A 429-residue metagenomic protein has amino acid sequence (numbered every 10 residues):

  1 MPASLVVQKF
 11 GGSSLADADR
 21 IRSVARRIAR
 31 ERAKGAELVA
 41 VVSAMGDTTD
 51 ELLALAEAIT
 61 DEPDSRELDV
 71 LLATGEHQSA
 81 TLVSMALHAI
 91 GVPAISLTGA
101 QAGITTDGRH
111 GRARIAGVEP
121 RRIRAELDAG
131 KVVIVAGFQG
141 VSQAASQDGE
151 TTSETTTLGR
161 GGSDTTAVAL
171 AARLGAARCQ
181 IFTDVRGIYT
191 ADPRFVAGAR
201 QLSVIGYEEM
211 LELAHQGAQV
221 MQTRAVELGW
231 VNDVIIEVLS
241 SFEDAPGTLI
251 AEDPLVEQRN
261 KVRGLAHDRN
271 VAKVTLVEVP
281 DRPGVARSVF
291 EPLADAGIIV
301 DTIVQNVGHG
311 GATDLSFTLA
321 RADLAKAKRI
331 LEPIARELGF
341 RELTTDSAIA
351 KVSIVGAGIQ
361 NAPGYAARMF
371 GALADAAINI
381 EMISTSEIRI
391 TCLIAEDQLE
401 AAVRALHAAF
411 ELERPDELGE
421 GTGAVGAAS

Functional and structural regions predicted by a protein language model:
M1-V226, T318, L393-A395, F410 (+2 more regions): Nucleotide/pyrophosphate-binding catalytic subdomain
A36, V92, V234, I298 (+1 more regions): Short phosphate-binding/catalytic loops that engage adenosine nucleotides
V42-D50, Y189, V238-E257, G311-A312 (+1 more regions): Terminal amphipathic helices with adjacent charged low-complexity linkers/tails
R178-F182, I236-V238, D301, E381-M382: Short hydrophobic alpha-helical runs that function as membrane-insertion/retention elements
Q222, D233-L239: Acidic/polar loop patches that form or flank catalytic/metal-binding clefts of enzymes that bind anionic ligands
G229: Acidic-aromatic/histidine active-site loop/patch
G247-S429: A conserved regulatory-domain signal marking ACT and ACT-like small-molecule sensing domains and adjacent regulatory
